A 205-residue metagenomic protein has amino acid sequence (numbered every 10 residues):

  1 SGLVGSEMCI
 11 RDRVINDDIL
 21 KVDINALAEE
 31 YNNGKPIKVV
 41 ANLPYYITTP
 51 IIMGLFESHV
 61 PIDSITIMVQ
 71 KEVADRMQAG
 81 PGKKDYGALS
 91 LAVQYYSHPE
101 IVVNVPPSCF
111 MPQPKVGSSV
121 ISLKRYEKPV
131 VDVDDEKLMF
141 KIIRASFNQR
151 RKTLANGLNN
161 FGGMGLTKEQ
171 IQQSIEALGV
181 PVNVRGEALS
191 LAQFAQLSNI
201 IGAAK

Functional and structural regions predicted by a protein language model:
S1, S6-E7, R11-K141, E176 (+3 more regions): Catalytic cores of RNA-modifying enzymes
S119, L123-R125, V131-Q170, L178-P181 (+1 more regions): An accessory alpha-helical subdomain
L166-E176, N183-K205: C-terminal target-recognition/interaction regions appended to catalytic cores
